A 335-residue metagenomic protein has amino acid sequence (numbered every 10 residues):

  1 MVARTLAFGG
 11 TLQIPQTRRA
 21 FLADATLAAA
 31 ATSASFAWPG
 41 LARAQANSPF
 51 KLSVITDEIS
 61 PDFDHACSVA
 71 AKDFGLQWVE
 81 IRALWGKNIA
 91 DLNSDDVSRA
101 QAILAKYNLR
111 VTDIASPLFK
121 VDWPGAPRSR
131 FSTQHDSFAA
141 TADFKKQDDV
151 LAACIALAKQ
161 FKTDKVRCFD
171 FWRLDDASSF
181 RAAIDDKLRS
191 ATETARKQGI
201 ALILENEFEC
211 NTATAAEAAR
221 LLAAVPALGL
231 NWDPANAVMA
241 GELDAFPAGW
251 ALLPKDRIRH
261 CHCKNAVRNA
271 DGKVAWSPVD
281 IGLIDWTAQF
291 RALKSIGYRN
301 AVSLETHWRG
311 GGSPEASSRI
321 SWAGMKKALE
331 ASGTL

Functional and structural regions predicted by a protein language model:
M1-T17: N-terminal secretory signal peptides
I14-A20, A31-A46: N-terminal twin-arginine translocation
T26-W38, H65-S68, V121-G229, A316 (+1 more regions): Active-site acidic/histidine proton-transfer and metal-coordination neighborhood in alpha/beta enzyme cores
F36-P61, V69: C-terminal segment of N-terminal export signals and the immediately downstream linker at the start of the mature
H65-L84: Catalytic domains of carbohydrate-active enzymes, especially glycoside hydrolases
A70, V79, L104, I114 (+7 more regions): Conserved, mostly hydrophobic/aromatic
W78-V79, I114, D186-L283: Acidic/histidine-rich catalytic cores of soluble enzymes
R82-L104, F171-D176: Glycine-rich, proline-tolerant flexible connector loops at the mouths of alpha/beta enzymes
